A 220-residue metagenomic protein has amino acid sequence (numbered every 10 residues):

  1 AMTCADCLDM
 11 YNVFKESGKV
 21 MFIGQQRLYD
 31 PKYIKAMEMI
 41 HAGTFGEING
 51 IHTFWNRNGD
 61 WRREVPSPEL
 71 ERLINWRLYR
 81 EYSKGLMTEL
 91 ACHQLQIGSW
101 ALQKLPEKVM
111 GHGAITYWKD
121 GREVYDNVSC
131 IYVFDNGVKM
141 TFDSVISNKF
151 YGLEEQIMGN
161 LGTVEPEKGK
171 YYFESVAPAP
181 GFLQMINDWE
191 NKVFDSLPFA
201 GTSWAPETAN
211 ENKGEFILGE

Functional and structural regions predicted by a protein language model:
M2-V20: Rossmann-fold NAD(P)-binding glycine/threonine-rich loop
E16-I23, R27-R122, G152-Q156, T163: Predominantly a Rossmann-like dinucleotide-binding segment in NAD(P)-dependent oxidoreductases
K19-V20, N136-V138: Short, well-ordered coil/turn segments that N-cap beta-strands
R62-N75, Y82, L86, S99-A101 (+5 more regions): C-terminal glycine/acidic-rich active-site capping loop/insertion
H112-T116, S129-I131, S147: Extended polysaccharide-engagement surfaces of secreted carbohydrate-active enzymes
M140-F142, I146-S147, G162-T163: Phosphate/diphosphate-binding loops
